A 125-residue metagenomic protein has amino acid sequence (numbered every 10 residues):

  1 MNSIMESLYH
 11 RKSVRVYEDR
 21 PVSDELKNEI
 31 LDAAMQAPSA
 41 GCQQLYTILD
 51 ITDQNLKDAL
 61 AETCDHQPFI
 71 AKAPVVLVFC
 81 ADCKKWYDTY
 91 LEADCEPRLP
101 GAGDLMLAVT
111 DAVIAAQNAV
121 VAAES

Functional and structural regions predicted by a protein language model:
M1-S125: Acidic, surface-exposed loops and disordered segments
